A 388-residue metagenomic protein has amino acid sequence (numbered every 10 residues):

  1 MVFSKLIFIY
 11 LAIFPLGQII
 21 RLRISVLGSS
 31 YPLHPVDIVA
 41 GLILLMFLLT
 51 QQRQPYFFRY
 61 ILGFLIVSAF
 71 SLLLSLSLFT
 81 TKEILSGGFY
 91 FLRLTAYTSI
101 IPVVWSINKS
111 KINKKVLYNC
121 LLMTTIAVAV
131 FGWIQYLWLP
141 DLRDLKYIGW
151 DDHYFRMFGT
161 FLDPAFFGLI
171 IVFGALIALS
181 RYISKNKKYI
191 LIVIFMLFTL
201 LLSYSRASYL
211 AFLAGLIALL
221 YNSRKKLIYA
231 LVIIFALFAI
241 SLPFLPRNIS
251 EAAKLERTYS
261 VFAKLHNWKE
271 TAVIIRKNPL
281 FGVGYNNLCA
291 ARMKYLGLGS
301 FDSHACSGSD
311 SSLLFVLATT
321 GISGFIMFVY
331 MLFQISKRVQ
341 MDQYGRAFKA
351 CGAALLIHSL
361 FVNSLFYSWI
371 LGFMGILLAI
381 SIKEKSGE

Functional and structural regions predicted by a protein language model:
M1-T50, S68-S77, L355-I357, F373: N-terminal signal-anchor transmembrane segment
V2-S4, L48-L62, R181-L191, S223-L231 (+1 more regions): Membrane-interface helix-loop-helix junctions at transmembrane boundaries of multi-pass membrane enzymes, predominantly
L6-P15, Y118, T125, I194 (+4 more regions): Loop-to-helix entry and N-terminal half of a specific, functionally important transmembrane alpha helix in multi-pass
D37, I61-L65, A69, T81-S106: Aromatic-anchored transmembrane helix interface
G41-F47, I228-V232, M331, A347-E388: Transmembrane alpha-helices of multi-pass inner-membrane enzymes
S99, K115-L145, D152-H153, G159-N222 (+3 more regions): Alpha-helical transmembrane segments of multi-pass inner-membrane proteins
V130, Y136-L139, S203, N222-Y259 (+2 more regions): A membrane-periplasm/extracellular boundary helix in multi-pass inner-membrane enzymes that assemble envelope glycans
L142-L145, L255-K269, V273, K277 (+1 more regions): Long extracytoplasmic/lumenal interhelical loops at the membrane interface of multi-pass membrane proteins
